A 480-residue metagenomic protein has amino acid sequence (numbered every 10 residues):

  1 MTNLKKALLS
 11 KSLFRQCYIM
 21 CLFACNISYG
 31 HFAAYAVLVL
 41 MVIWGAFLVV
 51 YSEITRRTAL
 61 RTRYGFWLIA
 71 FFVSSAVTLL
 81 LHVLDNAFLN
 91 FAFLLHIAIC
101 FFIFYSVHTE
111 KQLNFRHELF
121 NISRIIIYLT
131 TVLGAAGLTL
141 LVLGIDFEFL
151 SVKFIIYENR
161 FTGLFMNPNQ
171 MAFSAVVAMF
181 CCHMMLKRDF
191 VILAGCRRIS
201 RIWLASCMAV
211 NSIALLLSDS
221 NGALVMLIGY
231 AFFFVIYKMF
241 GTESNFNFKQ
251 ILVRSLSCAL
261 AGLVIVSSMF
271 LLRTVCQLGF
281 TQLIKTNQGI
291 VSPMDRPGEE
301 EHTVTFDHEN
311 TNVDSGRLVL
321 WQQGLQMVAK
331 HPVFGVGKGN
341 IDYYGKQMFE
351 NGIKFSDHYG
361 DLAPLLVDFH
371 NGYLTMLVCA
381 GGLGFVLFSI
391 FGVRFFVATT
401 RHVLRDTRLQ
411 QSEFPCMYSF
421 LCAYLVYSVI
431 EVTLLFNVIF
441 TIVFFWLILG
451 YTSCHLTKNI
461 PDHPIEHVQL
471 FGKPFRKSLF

Functional and structural regions predicted by a protein language model:
M1-L80, D85, H117-F120, R124 (+4 more regions): Transmembrane signal-anchor hairpin modules in multi-pass inner-membrane enzymes, especially those that act on
R15-C21, S200-A209, V367, N371 (+1 more regions): Loop-to-helix entry and N-terminal half of a specific, functionally important transmembrane alpha helix in multi-pass
V42, A46, L227, A231-F234 (+3 more regions): Transmembrane alpha-helices of multi-pass inner-membrane enzymes
E53-I54, R124, D189-V191, I236-E243 (+1 more regions): Hydrophobic transmembrane alpha-helices and their immediate junctions
F66-S75, N86-T109, F120-T130, F173: Aromatic-anchored transmembrane helix interface
F120-L150, M166-S244, C422, Y427: Alpha-helical transmembrane segments of multi-pass inner-membrane proteins
L150-S151, I155-Y157, D307-Q322, Q326-K330 (+1 more regions): Long extracytoplasmic/lumenal interhelical loops at the membrane interface of multi-pass membrane proteins
K238-H308, Q322-K330: A membrane-periplasm/extracellular boundary helix in multi-pass inner-membrane enzymes that assemble envelope glycans
